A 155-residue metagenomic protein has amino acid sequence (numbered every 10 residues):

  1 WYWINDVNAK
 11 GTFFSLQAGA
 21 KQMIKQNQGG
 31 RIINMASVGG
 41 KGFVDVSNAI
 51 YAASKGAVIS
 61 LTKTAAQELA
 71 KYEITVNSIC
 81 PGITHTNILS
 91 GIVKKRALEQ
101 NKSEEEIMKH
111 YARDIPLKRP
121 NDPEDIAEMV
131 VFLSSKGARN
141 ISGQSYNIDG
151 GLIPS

Functional and structural regions predicted by a protein language model:
W1-Y2, Y111-A112: Substrate-binding pocket helix/loop in short-chain dehydrogenase/reductase
L16, S54, T62: Active-site helix of classical SDR
K21, Q67-E68, R139: Alpha-helical segment proximal to the catalytic Tyr-Lys
S37: Residue(s) in the substrate-gating loop at a strand-loop-helix junction that position the organic substrate next
G42, R119, V130-V131, S142-S155: Short C-terminal tail/terminal secondary-structure segment of NAD(P)H-dependent dehydrogenase/reductase domains
F43-A52, T64: Active-site loop-to-helix junction immediately N-terminal to the catalytic Tyr of the SDR YXXXK motif in Rossmann-fold
A70, T75, I141-G143: Short, small/polar-rich loop/turn modules that mediate ligand/substrate recognition or access, typified
